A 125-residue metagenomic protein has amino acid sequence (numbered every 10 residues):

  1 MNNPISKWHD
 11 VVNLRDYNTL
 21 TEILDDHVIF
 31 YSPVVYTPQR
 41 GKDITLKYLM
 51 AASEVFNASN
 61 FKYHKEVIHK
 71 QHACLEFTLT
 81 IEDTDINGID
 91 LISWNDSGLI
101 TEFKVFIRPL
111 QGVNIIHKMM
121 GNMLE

Functional and structural regions predicted by a protein language model:
M1-N2, V28, E82-D83: Short hydrophobic/aromatic segments of transmembrane alpha-helices and their interfaces
N2-I23: Short acidic-aromatic low-complexity motifs
N18, D25-K70: A solvent-exposed, acidic/Ser-Thr-rich amphipathic alpha-helical stretch
T19-T21, V28, G41, T45 (+4 more regions): Hydrophobic pocket/interface hotspot
M50-E125: A beta-strand edge to alpha-helix "cap/lid" segment located at domain peripheries
